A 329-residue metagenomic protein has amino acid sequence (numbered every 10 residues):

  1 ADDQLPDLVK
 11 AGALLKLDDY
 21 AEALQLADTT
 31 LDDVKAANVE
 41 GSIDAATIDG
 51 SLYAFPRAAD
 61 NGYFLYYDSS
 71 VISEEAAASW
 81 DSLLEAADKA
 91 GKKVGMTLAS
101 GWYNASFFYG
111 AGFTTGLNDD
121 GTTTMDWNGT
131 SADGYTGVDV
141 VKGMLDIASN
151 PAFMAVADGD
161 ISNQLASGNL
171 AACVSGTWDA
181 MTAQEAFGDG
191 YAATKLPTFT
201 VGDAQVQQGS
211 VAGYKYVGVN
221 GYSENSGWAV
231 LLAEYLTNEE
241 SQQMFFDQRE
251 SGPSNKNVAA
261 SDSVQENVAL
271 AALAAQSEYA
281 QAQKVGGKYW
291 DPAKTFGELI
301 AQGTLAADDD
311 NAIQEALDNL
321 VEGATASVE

Functional and structural regions predicted by a protein language model:
A1, A171-G176, A192: Paired acidic/hydrophobic, glycine-rich loop segments that form the ligand-binding mouth/hinge of periplasmic-binding
D2-D3, W80-D81, F153-A166, W178: Short helix-initiation/N-cap motifs at beta->coil->alpha
D3-Y63, E75, T194: Hinge/lid segment of periplasmic solute-binding proteins
Q4-V9, T177-G190: A ligand-binding cleft/hinge motif common to bilobed small-molecule-binding domains
D44-A58, Y63, D81-G129, L170: Extracytoplasmic/periplasmic solute-binding protein
T123-V156: Glycine-centered hinge/linker elements that transmit conformational signals in sensory and ligand-binding systems
E185-Q248: Extracytoplasmic/periplasmic substrate-recognition and gating elements
V211, Q248-G252, V268-T325: C-terminal capping/gating helix-and-loop segments adjacent to ligand/active sites or protein-protein/ligand interfaces
